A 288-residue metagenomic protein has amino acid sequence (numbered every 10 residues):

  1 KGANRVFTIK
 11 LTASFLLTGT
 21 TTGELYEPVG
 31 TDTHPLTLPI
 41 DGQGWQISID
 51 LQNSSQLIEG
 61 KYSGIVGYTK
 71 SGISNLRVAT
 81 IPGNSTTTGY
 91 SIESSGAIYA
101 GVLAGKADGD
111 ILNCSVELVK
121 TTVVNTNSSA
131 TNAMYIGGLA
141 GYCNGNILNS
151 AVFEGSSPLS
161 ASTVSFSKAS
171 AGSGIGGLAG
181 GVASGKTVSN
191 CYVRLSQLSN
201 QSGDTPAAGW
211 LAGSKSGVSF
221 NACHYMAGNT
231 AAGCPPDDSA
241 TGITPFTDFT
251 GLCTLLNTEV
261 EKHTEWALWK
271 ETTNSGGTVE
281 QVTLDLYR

Functional and structural regions predicted by a protein language model:
K1-R288: Predominantly extracellular beta-rich ligand-binding scaffolds that present long acidic/polar faces for carbohydrate
